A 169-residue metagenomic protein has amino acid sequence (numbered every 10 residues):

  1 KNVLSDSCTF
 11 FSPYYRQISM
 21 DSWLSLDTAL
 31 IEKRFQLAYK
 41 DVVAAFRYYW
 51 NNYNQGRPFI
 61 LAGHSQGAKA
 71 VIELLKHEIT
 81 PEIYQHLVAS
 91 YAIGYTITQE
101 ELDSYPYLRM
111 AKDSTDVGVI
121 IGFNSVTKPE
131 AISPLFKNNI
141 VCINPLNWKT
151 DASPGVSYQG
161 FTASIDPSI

Functional and structural regions predicted by a protein language model:
K1-R57: Active-site catalytic motif of lipid deacylating hydrolases and related acyltransferases
Y14-I18, G63-S65, A92-T96, V126: Active-site-proximal beta-strand/loop segments in catalytic clefts of secreted hydrolases
S22-L24, E73, L102: Short, solvent-exposed loop/turn and secondary-structure capping segments
T28-A29, P58-A62, A89-A92: A generic short-segment signal for beta-strand/edge and adjacent turn/coil regions
D41-G56, K76-I169: Surface cap/lid and interfacial helix-loop subdomains adjacent to catalytic sites that gate substrate access
L61-V71: Gly/Ala-rich beta-loop-alpha elbow adjacent to hydrolase catalytic centers
